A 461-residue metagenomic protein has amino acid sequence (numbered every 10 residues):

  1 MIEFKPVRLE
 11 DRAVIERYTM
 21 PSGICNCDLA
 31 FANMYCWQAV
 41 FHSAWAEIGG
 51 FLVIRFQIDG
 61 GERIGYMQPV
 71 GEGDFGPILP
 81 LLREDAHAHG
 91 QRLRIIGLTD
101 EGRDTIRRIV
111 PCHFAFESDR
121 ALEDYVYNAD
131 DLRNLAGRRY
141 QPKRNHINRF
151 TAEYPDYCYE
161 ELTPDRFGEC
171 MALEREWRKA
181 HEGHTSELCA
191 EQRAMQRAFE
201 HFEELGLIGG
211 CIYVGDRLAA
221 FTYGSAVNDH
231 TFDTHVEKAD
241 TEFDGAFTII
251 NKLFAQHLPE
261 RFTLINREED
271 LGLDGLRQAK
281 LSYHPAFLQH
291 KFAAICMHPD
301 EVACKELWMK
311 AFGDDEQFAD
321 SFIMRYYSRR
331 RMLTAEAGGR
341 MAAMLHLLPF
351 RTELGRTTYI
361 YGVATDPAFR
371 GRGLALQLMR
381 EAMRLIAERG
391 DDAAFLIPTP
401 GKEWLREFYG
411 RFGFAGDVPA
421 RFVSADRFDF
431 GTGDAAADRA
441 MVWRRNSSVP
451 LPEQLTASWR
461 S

Functional and structural regions predicted by a protein language model:
M1-C27, A136-A194, I295-A343, Y359 (+2 more regions): Short amphipathic alpha-helix that is part of the acyltransferase structural core
I24-C27, A32-F51, E200-G210, I323-A337 (+3 more regions): A short helix-loop-beta-strand connector motif used in the catalytic cores of GNAT acetyltransferases and, in some
W45, G49-Q57, C211, D216-A226 (+5 more regions): Conserved beta-strand in the GNAT
Y66-D74, H235-D244, I360-R370: A short, internal acetyl-CoA/4′-phosphopantetheine-binding micro-motif in the GNAT/acyltransferase core
D74-E84, F243-Q256, T365, G371-I386: Conserved acetyl-CoA-binding loop-helix of GNAT-fold acetyltransferases
H89-T99, E260-E268, M379, I386-P400: Conserved GNAT acetyl-CoA-binding A-motif
R103-F116, N145, L271-L288, E388-D392 (+1 more regions): Conserved active-site alpha-helix within GNAT-family acetyltransferase domains
E117-Y125, A286-M297, I397, G410-A436 (+1 more regions): Conserved catalytic-core motifs of GNAT/GCN5-like acyltransferases
